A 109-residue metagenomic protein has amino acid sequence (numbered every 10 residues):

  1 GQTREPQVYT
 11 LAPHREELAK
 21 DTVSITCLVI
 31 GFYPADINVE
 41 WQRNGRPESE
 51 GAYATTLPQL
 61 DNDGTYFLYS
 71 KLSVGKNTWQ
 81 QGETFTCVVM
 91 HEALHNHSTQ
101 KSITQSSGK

Functional and structural regions predicted by a protein language model:
G1-K109: Terminal anchoring/processing modules of extracellular glycoproteins
